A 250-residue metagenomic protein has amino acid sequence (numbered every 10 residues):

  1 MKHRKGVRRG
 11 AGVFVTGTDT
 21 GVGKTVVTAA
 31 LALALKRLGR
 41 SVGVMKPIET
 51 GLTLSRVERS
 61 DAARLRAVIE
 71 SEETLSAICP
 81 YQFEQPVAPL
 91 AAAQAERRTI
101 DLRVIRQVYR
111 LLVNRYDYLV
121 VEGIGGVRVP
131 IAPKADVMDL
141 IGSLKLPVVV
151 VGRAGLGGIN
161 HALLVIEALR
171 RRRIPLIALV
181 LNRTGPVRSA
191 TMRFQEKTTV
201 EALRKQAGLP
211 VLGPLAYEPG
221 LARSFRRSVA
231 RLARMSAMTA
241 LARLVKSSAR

Functional and structural regions predicted by a protein language model:
K2, E167-R250: C-terminal lobe/tail of nucleotide-utilizing enzymes
G10-G12, V26-T99, R103, R110-L111: N-terminal phosphate/diphosphate-binding loop that engages ATP/GTP or pyrophosphate donors across diverse enzyme folds
V15-T16: Hydrophobic anchor at the beta1->P-loop junction of P-loop NTPases
V22-G23: Conserved glycine(s) of the Walker
V42, L119, V148, L176-I177: Hydrophobic anchor at the start of a short beta-strand that flanks the dinucleotide cofactor-binding loop
K46, V149-G152, I177-R183: Short internal beta-strands
P89-I131, M138: Phosphate-binding/switch loop-helix module in NTP-utilizing enzymes
A132-A154: Inter-motif core of Ras-like GTPase G domains
